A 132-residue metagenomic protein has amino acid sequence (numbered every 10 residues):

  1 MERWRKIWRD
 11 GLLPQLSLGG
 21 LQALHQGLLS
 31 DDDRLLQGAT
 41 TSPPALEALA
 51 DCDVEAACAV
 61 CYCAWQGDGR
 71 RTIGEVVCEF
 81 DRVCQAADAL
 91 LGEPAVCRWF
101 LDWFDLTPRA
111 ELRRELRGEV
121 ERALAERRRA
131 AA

Functional and structural regions predicted by a protein language model:
M1-A132: Short, glycine-biased loop/turn motifs at secondary-structure junctions and in low-complexity Ser/Thr/Pro-rich termini
